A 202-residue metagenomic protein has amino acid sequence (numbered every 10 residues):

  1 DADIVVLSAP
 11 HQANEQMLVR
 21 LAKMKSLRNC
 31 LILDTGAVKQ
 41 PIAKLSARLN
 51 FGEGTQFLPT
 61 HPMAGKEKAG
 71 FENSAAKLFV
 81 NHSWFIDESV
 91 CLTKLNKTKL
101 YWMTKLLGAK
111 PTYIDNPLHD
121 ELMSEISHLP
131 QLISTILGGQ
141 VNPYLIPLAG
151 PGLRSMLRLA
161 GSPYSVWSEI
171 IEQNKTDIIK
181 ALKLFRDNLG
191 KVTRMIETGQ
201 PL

Functional and structural regions predicted by a protein language model:
A2: An anion/phosphate-binding loop that grips the pyrophosphate of nucleotide cofactors and donors
V5-V6, L33: N-terminal Rossmann-like NAD(P) cofactor-binding module of classical short-chain dehydrogenase/reductase
S8-P10, G36, E88: Glycine-rich, N-terminal phosphate-binding loop of Rossmann-like dinucleotide-binding domains
A13, M17-E72: Rossmann-like NAD(P)(H) cofactor-binding subdomain of soluble oxidoreductases
E72-L78, S168-E169: Short, flexible, solvent-exposed loop/turn segments with mixed acidic/basic and small polar residues
A76-G161: Internal alpha-helical scaffold of NAD(P)-dependent oxidoreductase catalytic cores
Y144-L202: Interdomain hinge/lid region at the active-site interface of Rossmann-like NAD(P)-dependent oxidoreductases
